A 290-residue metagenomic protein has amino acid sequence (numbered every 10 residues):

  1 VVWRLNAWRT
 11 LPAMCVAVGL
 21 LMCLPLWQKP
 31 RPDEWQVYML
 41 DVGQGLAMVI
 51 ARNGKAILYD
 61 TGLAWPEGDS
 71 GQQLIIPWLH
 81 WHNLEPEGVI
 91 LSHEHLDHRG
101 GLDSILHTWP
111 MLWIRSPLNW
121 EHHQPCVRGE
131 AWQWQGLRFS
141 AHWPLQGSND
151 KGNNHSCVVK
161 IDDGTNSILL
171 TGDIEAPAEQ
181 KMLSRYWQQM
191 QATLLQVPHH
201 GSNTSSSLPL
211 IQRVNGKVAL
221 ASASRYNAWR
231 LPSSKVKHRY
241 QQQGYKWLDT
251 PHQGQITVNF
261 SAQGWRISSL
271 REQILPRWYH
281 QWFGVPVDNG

Functional and structural regions predicted by a protein language model:
V1-G290: Non-globular, low-confidence helical/coil segments that flank catalytic cores
